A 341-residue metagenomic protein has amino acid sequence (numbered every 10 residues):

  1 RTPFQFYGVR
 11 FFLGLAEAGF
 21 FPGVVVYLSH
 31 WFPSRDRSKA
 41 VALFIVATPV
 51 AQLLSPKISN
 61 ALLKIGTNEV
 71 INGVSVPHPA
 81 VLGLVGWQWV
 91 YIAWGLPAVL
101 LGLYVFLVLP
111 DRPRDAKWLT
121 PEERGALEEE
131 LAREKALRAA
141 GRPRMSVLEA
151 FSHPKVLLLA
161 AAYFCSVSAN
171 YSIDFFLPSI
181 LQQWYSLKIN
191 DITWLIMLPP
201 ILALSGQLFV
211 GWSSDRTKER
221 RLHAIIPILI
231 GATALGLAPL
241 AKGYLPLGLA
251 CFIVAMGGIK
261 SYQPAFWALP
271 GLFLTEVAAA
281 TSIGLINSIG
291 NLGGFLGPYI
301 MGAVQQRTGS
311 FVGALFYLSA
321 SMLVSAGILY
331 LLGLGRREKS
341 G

Functional and structural regions predicted by a protein language model:
V9-V46: Cytoplasmic helix-loop-helix junction between adjacent transmembrane helices in 12-TM secondary transporters
G19-F32, K260-L274: Intracellular juxtamembrane helix-capping segments at the cytosolic ends of symmetry-related transmembrane helices
S38-I71, P97-A98, N287-G297: Glycine-rich segments within core transmembrane alpha-helices of 12-TM secondary carriers
Q52, G271-S310: A late C-terminal transmembrane helix in Major Facilitator Superfamily
Q88-L107, L315-L331: Symmetry-related core transmembrane helices of the 12-TM Major Facilitator Superfamily/SLC fold
L148-G211, Q263, W267, G297-P298: Extracytoplasmic gate region of multi-pass secondary transporters
G206-E219, Q305-Q306: Helix-to-loop junctions at the C-terminal end of transmembrane segments in multipass secondary transporters
R220-L269: C-terminal transmembrane helical hairpin of 12-TM major facilitator-type secondary transporters
